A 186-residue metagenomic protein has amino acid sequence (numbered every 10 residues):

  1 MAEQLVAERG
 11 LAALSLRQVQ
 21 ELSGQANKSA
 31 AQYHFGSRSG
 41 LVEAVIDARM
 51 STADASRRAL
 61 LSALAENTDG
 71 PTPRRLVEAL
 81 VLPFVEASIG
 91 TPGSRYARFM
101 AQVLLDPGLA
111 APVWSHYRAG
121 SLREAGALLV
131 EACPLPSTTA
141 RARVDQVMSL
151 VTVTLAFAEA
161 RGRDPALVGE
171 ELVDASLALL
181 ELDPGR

Functional and structural regions predicted by a protein language model:
M1-G10, Q18, G40, A65: Basic, helix-initiating cap at the start of DNA-binding domains
V6, R38-A53: Amphipathic alpha-helical segments enriched in hydrophobic/aromatic and basic residues that form the DNA-contacting
A12-G40, A44: Helix-turn-helix
Q18, R75, A79, R95-Q102 (+2 more regions): Amphipathic alpha-helical interaction segments
R58-S94: Hydrophobic alpha-helical connector segments
L60, L64-N67, P107, A158-G162: Secondary-structure edge/capping motif, primarily at the C-terminal ends of alpha-helices and the immediately following
R75, S94-A97, P107-C133: Amphipathic alpha-helical packing segments from all-alpha helical-bundle domains
A119-R186: C-terminal peripheral helix-coil segments that are non-catalytic and often amphipathic
